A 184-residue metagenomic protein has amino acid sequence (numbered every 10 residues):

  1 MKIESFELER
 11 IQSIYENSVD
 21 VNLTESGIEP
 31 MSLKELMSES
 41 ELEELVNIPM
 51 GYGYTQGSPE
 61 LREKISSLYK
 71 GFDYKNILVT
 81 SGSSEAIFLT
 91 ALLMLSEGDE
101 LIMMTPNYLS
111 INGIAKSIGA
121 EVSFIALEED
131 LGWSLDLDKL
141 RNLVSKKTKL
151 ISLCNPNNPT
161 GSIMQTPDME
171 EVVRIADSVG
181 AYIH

Functional and structural regions predicted by a protein language model:
K2-G82, L89: N-terminal small-domain helix-loop-helix segment of the aminotransferase-like
L23-S26, I65, I77, L101 (+3 more regions): Generic structural signal for small/hydrophobic residues in well-ordered secondary structure, especially within
D73-I77, E97-E100, K147: Short acidic capping loops at alpha-helix termini that bridge into adjacent secondary structure
L78, I102, S123, I183-H184: Structural detector of well-ordered beta-strand residues that form the stable sheet scaffold of enzyme domains
L93-A115: Conserved PLP-anchoring active-site segment centered on the Schiff-base-forming lysine
D99, A120, S178-A181: A short helix->loop->beta-strand "cap" motif at the edges of active sites that frequently abuts
T105, E121-D130: Short beta->alpha connector loops at strand-helix junctions that form conserved, small/polar/Pro-enriched
L131-H184: Active-site phosphate-binding strand-loop segment of PLP-dependent enzymes
